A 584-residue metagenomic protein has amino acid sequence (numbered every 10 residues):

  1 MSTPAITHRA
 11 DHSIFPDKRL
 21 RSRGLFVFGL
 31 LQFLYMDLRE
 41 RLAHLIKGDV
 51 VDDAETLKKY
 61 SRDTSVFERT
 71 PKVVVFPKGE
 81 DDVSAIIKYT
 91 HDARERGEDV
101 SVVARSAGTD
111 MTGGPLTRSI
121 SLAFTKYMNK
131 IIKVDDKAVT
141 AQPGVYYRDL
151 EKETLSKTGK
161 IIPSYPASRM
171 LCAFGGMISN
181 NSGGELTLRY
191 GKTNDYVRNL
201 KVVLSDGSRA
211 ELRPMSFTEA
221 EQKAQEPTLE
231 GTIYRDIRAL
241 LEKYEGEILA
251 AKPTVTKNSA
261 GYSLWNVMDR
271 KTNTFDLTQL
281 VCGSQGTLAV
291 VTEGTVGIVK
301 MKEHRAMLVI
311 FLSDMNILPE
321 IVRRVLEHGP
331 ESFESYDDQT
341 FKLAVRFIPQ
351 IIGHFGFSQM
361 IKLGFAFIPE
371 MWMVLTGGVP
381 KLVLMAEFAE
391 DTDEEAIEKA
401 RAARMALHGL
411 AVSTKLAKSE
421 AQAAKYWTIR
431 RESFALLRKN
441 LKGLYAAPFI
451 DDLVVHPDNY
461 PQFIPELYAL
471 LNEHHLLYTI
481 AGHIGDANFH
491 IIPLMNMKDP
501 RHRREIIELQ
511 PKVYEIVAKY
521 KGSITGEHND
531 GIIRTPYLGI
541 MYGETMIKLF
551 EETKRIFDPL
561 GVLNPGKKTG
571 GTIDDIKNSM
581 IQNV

Functional and structural regions predicted by a protein language model:
H12-F15: Short terminal hydrophobic/aromatic SLiMs and anchors at protein ends
Q32-V100, A107-K137, Y190, T287 (+6 more regions): N-terminal flexible segment immediately upstream of the FAD-binding catalytic core in FAD-dependent oxidoreductases
L42, S65-E98, V102, I120 (+5 more regions): N-terminal glycine-rich flavin-associated loop
A54-L57, R105-S106, A138, P163-S168 (+7 more regions): Core alpha/beta catalytic barrel or barrel-like domain that forms the active/cofactor pocket in diverse metabolic
V66, M111-T112, T154-L200, L204 (+3 more regions): A gly/ser-rich beta-alpha-beta helix-loop segment of oxidoreductase catalytic cores
G108-M111, M177-L186, T274-I298, G482-N488 (+2 more regions): Conserved phosphate/anionic-ligand binding catalytic regions in large, soluble enzymes, centered on
Y147-L155, K160, S168, E185-L204 (+6 more regions): Phosphate/diphosphate-binding loops
D149, K223-M268, F557-V584: Flexible inter-domain linker/hinge segments
